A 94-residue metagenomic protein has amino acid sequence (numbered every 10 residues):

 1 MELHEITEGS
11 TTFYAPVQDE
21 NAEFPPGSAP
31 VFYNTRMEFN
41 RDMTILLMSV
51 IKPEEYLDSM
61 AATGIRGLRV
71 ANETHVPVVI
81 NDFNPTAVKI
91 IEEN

Functional and structural regions predicted by a protein language model:
M1-N94: SAM-dependent transferase fold signal centered on methyltransferase-like domains, encompassing both Class I
